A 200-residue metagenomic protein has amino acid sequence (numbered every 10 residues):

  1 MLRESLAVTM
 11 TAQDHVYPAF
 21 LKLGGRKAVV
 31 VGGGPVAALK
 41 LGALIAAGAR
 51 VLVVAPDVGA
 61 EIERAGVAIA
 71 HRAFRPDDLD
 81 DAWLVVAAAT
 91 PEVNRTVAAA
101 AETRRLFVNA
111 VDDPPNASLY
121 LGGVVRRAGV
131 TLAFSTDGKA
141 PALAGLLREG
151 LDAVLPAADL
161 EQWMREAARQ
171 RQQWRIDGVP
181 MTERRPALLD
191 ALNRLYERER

Functional and structural regions predicted by a protein language model:
M1-D57, E61-A65, H71-R72: Hydrophobic, well-ordered beta-alpha structural blocks that scaffold small-molecule cofactor pockets
K27, W83-L84: Structural motif
G34-V36, E92, G138: Residue-level detector of alpha-helix initiation sites
P56-V58, F74, D112-N116, D137-G138: Short, ordered loop/turn segments at secondary-structure junctions
A70-L79, P91: A structured beta-alpha segment of the ubiquitous adenosine-cofactor-binding alpha/beta core
L84-A89, N94-L121: ADP-ribose/adenylate-binding Rossmann-like module
T136-R200: An accessory alpha-helical subdomain
